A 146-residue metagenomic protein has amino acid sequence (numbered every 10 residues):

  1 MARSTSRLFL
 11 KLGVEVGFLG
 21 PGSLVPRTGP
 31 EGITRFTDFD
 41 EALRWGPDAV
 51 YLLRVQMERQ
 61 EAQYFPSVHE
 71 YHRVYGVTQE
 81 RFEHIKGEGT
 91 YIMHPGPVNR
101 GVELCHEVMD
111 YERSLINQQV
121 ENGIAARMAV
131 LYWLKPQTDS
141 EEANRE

Functional and structural regions predicted by a protein language model:
M1-L53, R59: Glycine-rich phosphate/diphosphate-binding loop of Rossmann-like nucleotide-binding domains
L10, Q79-G89, Y111: Short, conserved loop/helix-junction motifs that constitute active-site signature segments in enzyme catalytic cores
D38-L43, H72-I85: A short, acidic, amphipathic alpha-helical segment used as a generic capping/interface helix at domain edges
L53-V55, P95-G96: Glycine-rich, N-terminal phosphate-binding loop of Rossmann-like dinucleotide-binding domains
R54-Y75: Glycine/threonine-rich flexible loop motifs
G89-E146: Adenosine-phosphate binding glycine-rich loop
